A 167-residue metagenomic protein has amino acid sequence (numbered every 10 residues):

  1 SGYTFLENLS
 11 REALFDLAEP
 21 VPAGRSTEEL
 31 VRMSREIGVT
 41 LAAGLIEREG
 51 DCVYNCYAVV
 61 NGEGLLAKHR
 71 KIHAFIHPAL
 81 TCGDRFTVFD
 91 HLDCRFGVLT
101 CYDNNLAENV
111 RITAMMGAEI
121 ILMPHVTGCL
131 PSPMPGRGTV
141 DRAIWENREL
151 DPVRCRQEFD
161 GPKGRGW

Functional and structural regions predicted by a protein language model:
S1, F5, L80-C82, F86 (+2 more regions): Aromatic-residue hotspot detector
S1, F89-L92, A114-M116: RNA-binding accessory domains that recognize and position tRNA/RNA substrates
S1-L17, H125: Short, conserved active-site loops that position catalytic residues or coordinate cofactors/metal ions across diverse
G2-Y3, E49, G128-C129: Glycine-rich nucleotide phosphate-binding loop and flanking beta-alpha elements of Rossmann-like dinucleotide-binding
T4-N8, C52-V53, E108-N109, S132-P133: Short glycine-/acidic-enriched loop or helix-start segments at secondary-structure transitions that form or flank
S10-A13, A58-G62, T139-D141: Short, hinge-like loop/turn segments at secondary-structure boundaries
D16-V98, D103, W167: Catalytic-core segment of enzymes that process non-peptidic bonds
E19-T40, N105-W167: CN hydrolase (nitrilase-like) catalytic-core segments centered on the catalytic cysteine and neighboring Lys/Glu
